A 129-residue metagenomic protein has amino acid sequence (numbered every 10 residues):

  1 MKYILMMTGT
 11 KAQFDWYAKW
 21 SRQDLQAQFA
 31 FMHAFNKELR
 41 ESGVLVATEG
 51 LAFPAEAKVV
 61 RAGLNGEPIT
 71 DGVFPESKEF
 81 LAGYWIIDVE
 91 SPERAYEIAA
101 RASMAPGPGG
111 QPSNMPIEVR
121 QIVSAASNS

Functional and structural regions predicted by a protein language model:
M1-S129: Conserved, structured core segments of small domains
